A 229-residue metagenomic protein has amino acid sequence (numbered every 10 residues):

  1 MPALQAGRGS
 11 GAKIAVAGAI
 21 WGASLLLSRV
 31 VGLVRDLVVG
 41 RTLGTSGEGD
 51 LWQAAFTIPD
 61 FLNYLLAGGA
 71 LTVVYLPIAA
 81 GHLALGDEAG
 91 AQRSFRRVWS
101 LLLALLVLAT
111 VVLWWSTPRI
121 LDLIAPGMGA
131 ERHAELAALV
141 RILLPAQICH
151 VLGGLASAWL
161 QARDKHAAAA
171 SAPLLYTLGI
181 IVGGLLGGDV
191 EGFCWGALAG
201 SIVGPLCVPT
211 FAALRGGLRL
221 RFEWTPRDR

Functional and structural regions predicted by a protein language model:
M1-R229: Membrane-embedded alpha-helical bundles of multi-pass transporters/translocases, especially carrier/permease families
